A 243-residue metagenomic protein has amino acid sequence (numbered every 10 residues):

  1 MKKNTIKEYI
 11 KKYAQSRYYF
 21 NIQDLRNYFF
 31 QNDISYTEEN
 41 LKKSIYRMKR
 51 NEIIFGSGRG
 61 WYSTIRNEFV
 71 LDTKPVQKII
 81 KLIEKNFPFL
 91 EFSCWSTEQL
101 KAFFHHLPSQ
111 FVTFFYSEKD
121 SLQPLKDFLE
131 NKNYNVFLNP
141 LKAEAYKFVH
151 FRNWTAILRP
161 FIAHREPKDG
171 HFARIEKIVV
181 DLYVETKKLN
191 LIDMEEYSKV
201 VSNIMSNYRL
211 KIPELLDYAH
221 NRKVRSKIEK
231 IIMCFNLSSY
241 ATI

Functional and structural regions predicted by a protein language model:
M1-R17: Positively charged, polyanion-binding regions of nucleic-acid-associated proteins
K2-K3, T37, H171: Residue-level marker of regulatory loop/turn positions in helix-turn-helix DNA-binding domains and in histidine
Y13-L90: Short beta-edge/loop segments at beta->alpha junctions of small alpha/beta modules that act as binding/recognition
Q15, I34, F115, R165 (+1 more regions): Short, charged/polar micro-motifs that form catalytic or ligand-binding hotspots
F20, N40-K43, D120, P124 (+2 more regions): Short, well-structured alpha-helical interface segments that form or flank functional binding sites
N32, E52-F55, V136, T186-N190: Amphipathic alpha-helical interaction segments
G60, V76-H150: Short gly/ser-rich loop at a beta-strand->alpha-helix junction or flexible surface loop bordering the NTP-binding
F137-I243: Hydrophobic alpha-helical interaction segments
